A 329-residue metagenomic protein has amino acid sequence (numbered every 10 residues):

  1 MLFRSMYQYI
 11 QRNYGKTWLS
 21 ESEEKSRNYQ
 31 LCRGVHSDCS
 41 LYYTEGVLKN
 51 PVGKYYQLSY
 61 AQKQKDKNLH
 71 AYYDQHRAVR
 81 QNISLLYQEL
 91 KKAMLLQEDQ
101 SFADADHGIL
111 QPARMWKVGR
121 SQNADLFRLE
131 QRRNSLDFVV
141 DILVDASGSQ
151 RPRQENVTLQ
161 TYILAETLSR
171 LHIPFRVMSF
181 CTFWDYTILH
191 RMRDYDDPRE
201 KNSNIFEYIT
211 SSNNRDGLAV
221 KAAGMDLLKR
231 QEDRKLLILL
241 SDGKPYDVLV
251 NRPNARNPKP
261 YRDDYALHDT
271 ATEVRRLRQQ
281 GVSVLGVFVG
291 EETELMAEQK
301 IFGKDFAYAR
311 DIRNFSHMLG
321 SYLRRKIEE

Functional and structural regions predicted by a protein language model:
M1-E89, A93-L96, S101-D104, M115-W116 (+3 more regions): Extended non-core architectural segments that shape protein topology and connectivity
W116-K117, R132-M192, L236-L240, L285-G290: Von Willebrand factor
D141-R151, N202-I209, R256: Glycine- and acidic
R153-V157, S212-V220, A266, F315: Phosphate/oxyanion-binding active-site loops and adjacent basic polyanion-contact surfaces
V157-L159, R191-D196, N251-P260, K300-D305: Short secondary-structure boundary/capping segments
T187-N202, S283, F288-E329: Von Willebrand factor A/integrin I-like adhesion domains
I188, Y195-K235, R276-R278, M318: Von Willebrand factor
K244-E298: VWA/integrin I-like adhesion module and closely mimicked acidic/polar interface patches used
